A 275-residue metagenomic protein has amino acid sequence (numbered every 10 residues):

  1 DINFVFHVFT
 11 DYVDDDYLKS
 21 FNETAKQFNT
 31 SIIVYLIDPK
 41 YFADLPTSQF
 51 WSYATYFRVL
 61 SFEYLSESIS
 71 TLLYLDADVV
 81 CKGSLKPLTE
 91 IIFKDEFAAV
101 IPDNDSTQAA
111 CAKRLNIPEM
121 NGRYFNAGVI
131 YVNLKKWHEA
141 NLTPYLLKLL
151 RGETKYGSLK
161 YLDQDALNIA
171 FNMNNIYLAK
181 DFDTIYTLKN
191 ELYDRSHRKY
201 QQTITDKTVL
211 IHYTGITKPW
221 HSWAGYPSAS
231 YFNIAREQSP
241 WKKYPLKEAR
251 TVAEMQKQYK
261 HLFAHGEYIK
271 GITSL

Functional and structural regions predicted by a protein language model:
N3-V5, S31, T71: Residues at the starts of beta-strands that form the adenosine-phosphate
F4-Y12, V100-I101: Short internal beta-strands
F6-V8, Y74, Y177, L210: Structural beta-sheet core signal
Y12, D16-L65: Active-site-proximal specificity loops/subdomain of glycosyltransferases
V34-K40, A54-A109, G122-V132, H138-A140: GT-A fold catalytic core of metal-dependent nucleotide-sugar glycosyltransferases, centered on the diacidic
D38-L45, S106, T184-T187: A short acidic, often aromatic-flanked loop/helix-cap motif at beta-alpha or helix-coil junctions that lines enzyme
L45-A54, A112-I117, Y193-R198: Short, surface-exposed amphipathic charged segments that create phosphate/polyanion-binding patches used for binding
V132-L275: A glycosyltransferase accessory/donor-loop signature
